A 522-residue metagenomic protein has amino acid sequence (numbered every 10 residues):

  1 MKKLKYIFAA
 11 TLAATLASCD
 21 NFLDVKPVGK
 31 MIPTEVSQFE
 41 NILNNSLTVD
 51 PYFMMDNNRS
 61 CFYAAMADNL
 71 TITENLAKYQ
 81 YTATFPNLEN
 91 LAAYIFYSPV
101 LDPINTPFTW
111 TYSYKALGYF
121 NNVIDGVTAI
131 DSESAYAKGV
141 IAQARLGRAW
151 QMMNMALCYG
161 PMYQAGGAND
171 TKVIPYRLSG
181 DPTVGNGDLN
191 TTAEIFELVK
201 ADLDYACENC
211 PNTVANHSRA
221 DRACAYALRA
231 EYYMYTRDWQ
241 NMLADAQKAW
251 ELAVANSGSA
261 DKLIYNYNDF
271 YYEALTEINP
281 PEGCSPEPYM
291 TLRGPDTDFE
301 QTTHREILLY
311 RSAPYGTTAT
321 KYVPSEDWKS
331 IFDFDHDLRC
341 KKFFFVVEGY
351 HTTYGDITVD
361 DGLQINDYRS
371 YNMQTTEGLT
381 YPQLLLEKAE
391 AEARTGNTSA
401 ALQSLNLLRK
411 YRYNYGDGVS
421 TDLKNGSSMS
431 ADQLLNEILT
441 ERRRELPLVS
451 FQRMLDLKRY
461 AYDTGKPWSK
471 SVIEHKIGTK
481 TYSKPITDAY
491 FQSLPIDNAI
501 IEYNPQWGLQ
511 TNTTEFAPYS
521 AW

Functional and structural regions predicted by a protein language model:
C19-T71, I331-D335, G416-D417, D432 (+1 more regions): Membrane-proximal, proline-rich intrinsically disordered regions
L47-C61, T236-Y381, Q433-L455, Y460-H475 (+1 more regions): Extended ligand-binding clefts on enzyme/binding-domain cores
F85-Y159, N190-A193, L203-T213, R369-T376 (+1 more regions): Conserved, well-structured interaction surfaces
